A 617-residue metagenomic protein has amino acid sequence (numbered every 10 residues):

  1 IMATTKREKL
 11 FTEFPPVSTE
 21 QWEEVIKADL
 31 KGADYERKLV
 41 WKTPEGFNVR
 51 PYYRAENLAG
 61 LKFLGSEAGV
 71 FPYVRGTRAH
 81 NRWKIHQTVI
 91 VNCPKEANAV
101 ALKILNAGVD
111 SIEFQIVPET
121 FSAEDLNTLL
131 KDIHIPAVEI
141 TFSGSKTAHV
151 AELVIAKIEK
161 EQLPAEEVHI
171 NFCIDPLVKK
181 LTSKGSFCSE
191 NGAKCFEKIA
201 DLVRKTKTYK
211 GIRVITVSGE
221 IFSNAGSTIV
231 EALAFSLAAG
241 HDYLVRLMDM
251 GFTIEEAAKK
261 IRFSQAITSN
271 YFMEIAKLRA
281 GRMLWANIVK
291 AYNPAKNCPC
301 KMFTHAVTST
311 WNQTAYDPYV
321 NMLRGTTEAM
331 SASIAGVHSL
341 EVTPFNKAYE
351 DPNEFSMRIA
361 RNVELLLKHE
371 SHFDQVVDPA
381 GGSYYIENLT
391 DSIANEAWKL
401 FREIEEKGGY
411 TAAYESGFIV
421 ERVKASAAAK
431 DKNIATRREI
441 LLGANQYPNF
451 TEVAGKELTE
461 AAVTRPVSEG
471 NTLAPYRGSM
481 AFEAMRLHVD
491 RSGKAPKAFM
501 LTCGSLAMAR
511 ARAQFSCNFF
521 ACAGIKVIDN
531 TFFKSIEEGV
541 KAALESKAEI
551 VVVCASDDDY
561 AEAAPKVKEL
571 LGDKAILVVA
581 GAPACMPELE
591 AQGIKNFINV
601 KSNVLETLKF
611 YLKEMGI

Functional and structural regions predicted by a protein language model:
A3-E20, V40-W41, F47-Y73, H338 (+1 more regions): Intrinsic disorder at enzyme termini
A3-N270, Y292, K301-H305, S333 (+12 more regions): Catalytic alpha/beta active-site cores
V40-N48, C173-L177, S218-N224, A257-T268 (+4 more regions): A glycine-rich phosphate-binding loop feature that marks nucleotide/adenosyl-phosphate handling sites
G46, G108, Q162, W285 (+4 more regions): Conserved, mostly hydrophobic/aromatic
K207-R246, T326-F401: Mobile "lid/hinge" segments at catalytic clefts and subdomain interfaces of large enzymes
S227-L233, T268-A280, S309-M322, E350-A360 (+4 more regions): Short glycine/threonine-rich loop-to-helix capping motif typified by GTGT followed within a few residues by an Asp-Pro
S264-P352, S356-A360: Glycine-rich anion/phosphate-binding loop at the beta-strand->alpha-helix junction
A280, A286-N293, T327-I334, H338-V342 (+9 more regions): Hydrophobic alpha-helix feature that most strongly marks membrane-spanning transmembrane helices and their immediate
